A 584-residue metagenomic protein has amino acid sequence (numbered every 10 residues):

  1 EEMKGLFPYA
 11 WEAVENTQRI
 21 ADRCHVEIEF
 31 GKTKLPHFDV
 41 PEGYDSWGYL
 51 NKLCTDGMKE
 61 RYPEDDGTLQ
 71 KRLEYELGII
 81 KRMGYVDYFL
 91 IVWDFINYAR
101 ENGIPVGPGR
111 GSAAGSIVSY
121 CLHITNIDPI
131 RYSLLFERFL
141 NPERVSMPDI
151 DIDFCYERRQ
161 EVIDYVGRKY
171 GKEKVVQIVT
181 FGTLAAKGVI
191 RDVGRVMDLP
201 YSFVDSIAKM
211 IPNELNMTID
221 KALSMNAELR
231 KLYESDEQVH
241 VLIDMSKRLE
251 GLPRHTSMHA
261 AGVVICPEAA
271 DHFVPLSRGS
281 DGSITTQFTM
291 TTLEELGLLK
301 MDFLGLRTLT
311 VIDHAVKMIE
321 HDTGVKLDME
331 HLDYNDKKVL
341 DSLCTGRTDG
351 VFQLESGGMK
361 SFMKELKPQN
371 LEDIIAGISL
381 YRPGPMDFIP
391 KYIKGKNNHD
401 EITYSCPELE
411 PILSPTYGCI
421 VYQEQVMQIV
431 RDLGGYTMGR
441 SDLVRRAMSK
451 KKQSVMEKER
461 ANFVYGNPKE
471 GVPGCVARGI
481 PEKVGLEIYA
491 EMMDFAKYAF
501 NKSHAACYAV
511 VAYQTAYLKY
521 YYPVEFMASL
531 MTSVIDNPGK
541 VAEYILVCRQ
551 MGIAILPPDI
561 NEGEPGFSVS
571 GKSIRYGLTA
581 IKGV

Functional and structural regions predicted by a protein language model:
E1-E42: Active-site or pore-adjacent capping/gating segments
L6, L35, P41-V584: Noncatalytic, beta-rich nucleic-acid-contacting surfaces in large DNA/RNA-processing enzymes
